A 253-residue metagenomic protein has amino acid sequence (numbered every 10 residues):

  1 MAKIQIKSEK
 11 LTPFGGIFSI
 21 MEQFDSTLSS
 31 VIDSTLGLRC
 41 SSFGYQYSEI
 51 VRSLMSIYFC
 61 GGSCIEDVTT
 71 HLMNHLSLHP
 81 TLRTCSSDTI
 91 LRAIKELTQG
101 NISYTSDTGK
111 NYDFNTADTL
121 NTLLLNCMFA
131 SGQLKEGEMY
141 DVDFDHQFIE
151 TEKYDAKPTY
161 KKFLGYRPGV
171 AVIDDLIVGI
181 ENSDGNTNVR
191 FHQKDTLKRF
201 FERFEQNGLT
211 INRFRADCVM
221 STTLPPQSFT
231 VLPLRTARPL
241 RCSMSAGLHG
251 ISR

Functional and structural regions predicted by a protein language model:
M1-F163, V170-N188, Q193-N207: Dynamic "connector" segments at or just before major functional cores
R52, R167, R213-R215: Basic side chains
G179-R253: An internal, acidic/charged active-site-proximal segment that coordinates divalent cations and/or engages
